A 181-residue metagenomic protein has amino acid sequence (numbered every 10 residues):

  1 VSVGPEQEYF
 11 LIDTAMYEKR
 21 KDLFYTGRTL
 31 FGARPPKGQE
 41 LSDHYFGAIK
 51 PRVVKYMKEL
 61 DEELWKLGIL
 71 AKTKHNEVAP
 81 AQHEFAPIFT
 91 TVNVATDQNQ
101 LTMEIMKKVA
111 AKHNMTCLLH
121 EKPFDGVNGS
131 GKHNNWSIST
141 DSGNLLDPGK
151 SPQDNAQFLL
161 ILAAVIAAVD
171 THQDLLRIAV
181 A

Functional and structural regions predicted by a protein language model:
V1-L119, F124-A181: Glycine-rich, acidic/polar active-site loops that bind/position phosphate-bearing ligands
